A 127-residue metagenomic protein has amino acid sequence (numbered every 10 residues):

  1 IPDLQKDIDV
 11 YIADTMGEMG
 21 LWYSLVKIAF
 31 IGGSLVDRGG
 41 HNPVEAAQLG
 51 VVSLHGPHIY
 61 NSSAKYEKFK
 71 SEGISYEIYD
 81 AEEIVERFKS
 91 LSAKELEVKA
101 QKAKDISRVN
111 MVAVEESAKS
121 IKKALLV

Functional and structural regions predicted by a protein language model:
I1-V127: Nucleotide-activated sugar donor-binding and catalytic core shared by glycosyltransferases and related lipid-linked
